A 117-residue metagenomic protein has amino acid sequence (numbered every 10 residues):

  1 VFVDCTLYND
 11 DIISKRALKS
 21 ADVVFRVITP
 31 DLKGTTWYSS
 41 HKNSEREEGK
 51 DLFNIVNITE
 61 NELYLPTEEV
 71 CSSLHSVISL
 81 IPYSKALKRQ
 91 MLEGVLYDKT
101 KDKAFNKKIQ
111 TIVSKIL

Functional and structural regions predicted by a protein language model:
F2: Walker B beta-strand of ABC/ABC-like P-loop ATPase nucleotide-binding domains, specifically the conserved hydrophobic
C5-P82, K88-R89: Conserved catalytic-core segment of NTP-binding enzymes
Y38-K42, F105-I112, I116: Generic hydrophobic alpha-helical segments
E47, S73, T100, Q110-L117: Acidic-aromatic/histidine active-site loop/patch
R89-T111: C-terminal boundary of histidine-terminating zinc-finger modules
